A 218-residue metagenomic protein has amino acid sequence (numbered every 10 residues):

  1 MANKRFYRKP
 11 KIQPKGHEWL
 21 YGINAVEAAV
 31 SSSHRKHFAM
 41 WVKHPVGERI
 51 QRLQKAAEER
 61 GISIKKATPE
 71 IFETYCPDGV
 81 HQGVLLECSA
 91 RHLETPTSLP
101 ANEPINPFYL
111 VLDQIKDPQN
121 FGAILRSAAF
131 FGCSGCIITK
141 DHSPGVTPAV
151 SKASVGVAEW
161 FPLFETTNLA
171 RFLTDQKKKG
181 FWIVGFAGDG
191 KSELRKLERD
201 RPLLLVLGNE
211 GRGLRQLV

Functional and structural regions predicted by a protein language model:
M1-S98: N-terminal positively charged helical leader segments and presequences
E18-Y21, A25, K116-Q119, F164 (+1 more regions): Short secondary-structure boundary/capping elements
A25, R49, I71, T95 (+3 more regions): Short acidic active-site motifs
S31, V42, T97, N102-S192: RNA substrate-binding interface of SAM-dependent RNA methyltransferases
R49, H142-A149, R212-V218: Short, glycine/polar-rich helix-capping loops at beta-to-alpha or helix-loop-helix junctions that flank or form
Q54, A123-I124, S151, R195-E198 (+1 more regions): Short amphipathic alpha-helical segments
Y75-S89, S154-A158, P162, D200-G208: Short basic, glycine-rich beta-strand/loop surfaces that mediate nucleic-acid
D113, V184-V218: Active-site/ligand-binding-proximal alpha/beta "capping" segment
